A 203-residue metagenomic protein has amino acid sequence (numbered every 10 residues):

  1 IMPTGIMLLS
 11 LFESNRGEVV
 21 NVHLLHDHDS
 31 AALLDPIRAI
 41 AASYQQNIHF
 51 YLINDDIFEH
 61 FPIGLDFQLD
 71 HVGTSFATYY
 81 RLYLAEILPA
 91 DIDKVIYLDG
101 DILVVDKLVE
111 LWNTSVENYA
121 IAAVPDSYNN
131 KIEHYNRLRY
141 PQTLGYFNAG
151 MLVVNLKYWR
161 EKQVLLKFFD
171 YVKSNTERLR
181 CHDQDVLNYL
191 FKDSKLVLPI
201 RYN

Functional and structural regions predicted by a protein language model:
I1-N15: Histidine-anchored nucleotide/phosphate-binding helix
N15-H23, I48: Short loop->beta transition adjacent to catalytic acidic/histidine clusters or analogous donor-positioning motifs
V20-H28, A123-P125: Short internal beta-strands
H28-D35, K131: Short, charged/polar "capping" segments at the starts of alpha-helices and the immediately preceding loops
L33-I87: Active-site-proximal specificity loops/subdomain of glycosyltransferases
D56-F58, A77-K131, L144-N148, V153-V154 (+1 more regions): GT-A fold catalytic core of metal-dependent nucleotide-sugar glycosyltransferases, centered on the diacidic
L69-V72, N136-Q142: Short, P/G- and charge-enriched loop/turn segments at secondary-structure junctions
A122-N129, L144-N203: Catalytic core and acceptor-binding pocket of nucleotide-sugar-dependent glycosyltransferases
